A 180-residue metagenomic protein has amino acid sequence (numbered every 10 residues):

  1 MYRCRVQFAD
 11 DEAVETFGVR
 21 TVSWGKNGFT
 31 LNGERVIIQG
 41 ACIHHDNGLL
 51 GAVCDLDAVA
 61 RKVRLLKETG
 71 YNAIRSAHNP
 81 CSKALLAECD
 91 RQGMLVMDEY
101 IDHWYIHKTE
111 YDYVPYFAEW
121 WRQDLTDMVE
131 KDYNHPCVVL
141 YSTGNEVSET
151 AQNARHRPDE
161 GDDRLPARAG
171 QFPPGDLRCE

Functional and structural regions predicted by a protein language model:
M1-V96, D124, C137-L140, R157-D159 (+3 more regions): Secreted/periplasmic carbohydrate-active enzymes, especially glycoside hydrolases
Q39, H103-T126: Active-site-adjacent "subsite" loops/lids of carbohydrate-active enzymes
H45-L50, Y105-T109, V147-T150: A short acidic, helix-capping loop that chelates divalent metal ions and anchors anionic groups
P80-S82, D102-W104, N145-E149: Solvent-exposed loop/turn segments at secondary-structure junctions within structured extracellular/periplasmic domains
L95-H103: Beta-strand-loop-alpha-helix segment that lines the small-molecule cofactor/substrate pocket of alpha/beta enzymes
E110-F117, G144-P166: Active-site cleft segment of glycoside hydrolase catalytic domains centered on the general acid/base Glu
L125-A154: Active-site groove signature of glycoside hydrolases
E180: ATP/pyrophosphate-binding catalytic subdomain of soluble kinases
